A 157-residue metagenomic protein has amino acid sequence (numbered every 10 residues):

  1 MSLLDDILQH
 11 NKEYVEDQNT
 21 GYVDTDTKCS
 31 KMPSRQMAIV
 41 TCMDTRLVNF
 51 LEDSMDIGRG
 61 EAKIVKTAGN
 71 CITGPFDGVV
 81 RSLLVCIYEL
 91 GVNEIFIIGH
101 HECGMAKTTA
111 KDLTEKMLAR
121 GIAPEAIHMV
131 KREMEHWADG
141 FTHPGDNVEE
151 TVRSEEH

Functional and structural regions predicted by a protein language model:
M1-R35, N70-V79, I87-V92, C103-E155: Divalent-metal-activated hydrolytic enzyme cores
L3, G58-T67: Short, basic/glycine-rich phosphate-binding loops at helix/coil junctions that contact nucleotide phosphates
S30-R46: N-terminal low-complexity or amphipathic/hydrophobic leaders
V40-C42, K66-T67, I98-H100: Short beta-strand segments
M43-R46, H101-M105: Gly/Ser/Thr-rich loops at beta-strand to alpha-helix junctions that form or flank small-molecule/cofactor-binding
V48-L51, A106-T108: Short glycine-/acidic-enriched loop or helix-start segments at secondary-structure transitions that form or flank
E52-G58: Short Gly/aromatic-enriched secondary-structure transition segments
